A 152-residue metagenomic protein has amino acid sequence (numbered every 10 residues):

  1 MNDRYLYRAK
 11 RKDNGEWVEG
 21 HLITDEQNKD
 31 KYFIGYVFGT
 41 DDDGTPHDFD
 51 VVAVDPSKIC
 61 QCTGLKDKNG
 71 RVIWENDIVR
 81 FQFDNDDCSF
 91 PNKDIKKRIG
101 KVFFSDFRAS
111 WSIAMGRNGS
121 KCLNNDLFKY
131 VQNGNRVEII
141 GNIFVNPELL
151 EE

Functional and structural regions predicted by a protein language model:
M1-E152: Secondary-structure transition motif
